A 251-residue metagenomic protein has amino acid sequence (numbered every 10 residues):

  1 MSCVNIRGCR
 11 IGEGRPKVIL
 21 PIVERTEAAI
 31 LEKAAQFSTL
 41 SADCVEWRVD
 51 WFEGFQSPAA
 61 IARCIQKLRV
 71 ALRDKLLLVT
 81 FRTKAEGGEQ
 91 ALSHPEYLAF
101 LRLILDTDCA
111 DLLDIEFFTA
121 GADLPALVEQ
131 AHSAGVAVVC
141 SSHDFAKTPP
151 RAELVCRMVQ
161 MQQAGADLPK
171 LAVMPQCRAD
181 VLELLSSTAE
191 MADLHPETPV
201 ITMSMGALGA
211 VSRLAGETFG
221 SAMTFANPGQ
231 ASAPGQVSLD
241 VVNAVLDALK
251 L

Functional and structural regions predicted by a protein language model:
M1-R7: Short beta-strand/loop segment at the start of cytosolic alpha/beta domains
C3, G14-S133, H143-T148: Active-site beta->alpha loop and helix N-cap motifs at the rims of alpha/beta catalytic domains
R7-E13: Short boundary motifs at domain starts and secondary-structure transition points
L112, F117-L251: Catalytic alpha/beta core domains of metabolic enzymes, predominantly
